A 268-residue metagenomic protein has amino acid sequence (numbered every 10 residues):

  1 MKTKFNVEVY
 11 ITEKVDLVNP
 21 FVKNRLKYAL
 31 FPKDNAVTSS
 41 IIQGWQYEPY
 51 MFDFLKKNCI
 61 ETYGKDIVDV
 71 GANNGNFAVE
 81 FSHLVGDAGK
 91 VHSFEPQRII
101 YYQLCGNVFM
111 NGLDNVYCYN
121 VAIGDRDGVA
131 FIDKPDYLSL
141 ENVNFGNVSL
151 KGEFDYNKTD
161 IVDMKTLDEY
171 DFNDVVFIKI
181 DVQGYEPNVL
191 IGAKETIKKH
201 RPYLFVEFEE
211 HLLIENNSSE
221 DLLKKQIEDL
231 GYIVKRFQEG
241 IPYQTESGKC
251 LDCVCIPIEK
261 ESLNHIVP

Functional and structural regions predicted by a protein language model:
M1-D114, F154-N157, I233-I241, T245-P268: S-adenosyl-L-methionine
D16-L17, G89-S93, D168-P268: Conserved acidic-Pro-Pro-aromatic motif
S40-I41, A130, L140-V148, S262-P268: Short, charged, solvent-exposed linker or helix-capping segments at domain edges/interfaces that act as flexible hinges
G44-V68, F131-K134, F145-H200, L212-N217: Short internal loop-to-helix segment that lines adenine-nucleotide cofactor pockets
A72, I123-D125, V182, F208: Hydrophobic pocket-lining residues within nucleotide cofactor-binding pockets
Q97-I100, A122-D125, E210-L212: Short "lid" loop at the C-terminus of a central beta-strand within the Rossmann-like core of SAM-dependent
C105-Y137: Core alpha/beta nucleotide-donor-binding catalytic domains of modification enzymes
F109-N111, D133-S139, E220-K225, C253: Short, hinge-like loop/turn segments at secondary-structure boundaries
